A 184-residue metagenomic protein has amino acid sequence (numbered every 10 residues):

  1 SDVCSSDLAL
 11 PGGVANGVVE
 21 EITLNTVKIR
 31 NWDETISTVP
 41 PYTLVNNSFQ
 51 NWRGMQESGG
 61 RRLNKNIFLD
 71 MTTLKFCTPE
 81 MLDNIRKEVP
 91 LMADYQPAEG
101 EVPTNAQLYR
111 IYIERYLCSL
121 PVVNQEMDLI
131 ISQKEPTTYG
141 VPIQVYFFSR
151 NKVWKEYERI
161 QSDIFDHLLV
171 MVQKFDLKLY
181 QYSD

Functional and structural regions predicted by a protein language model:
D2-S5: Short, small-residue-biased leader/transition segments that mark boundaries at the very start of proteins
D7-G12: Short conserved beta-strand and strand-loop elements enriched in small hydrophobics with frequent Asp/Gly
V14-G17, C118-L120: Intrinsically disordered, low-complexity segments enriched in polar/charged residues with Gly/Pro, especially when
A15-T23, V27-K28: Short beta-strand-centered aromatic/proline hotspots
I29-D184: Structured, soluble regulatory/oligomerization domains located on the cytosolic or IMS-facing side of membrane proteins
